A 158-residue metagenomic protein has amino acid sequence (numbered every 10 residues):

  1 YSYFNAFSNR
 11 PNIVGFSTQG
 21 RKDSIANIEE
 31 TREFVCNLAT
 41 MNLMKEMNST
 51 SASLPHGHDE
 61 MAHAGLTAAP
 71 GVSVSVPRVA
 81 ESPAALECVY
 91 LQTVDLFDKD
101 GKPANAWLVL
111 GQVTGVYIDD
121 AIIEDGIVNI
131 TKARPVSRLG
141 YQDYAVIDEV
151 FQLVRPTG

Functional and structural regions predicted by a protein language model:
Y1-G158: Basic, polyanion-binding surface patches
